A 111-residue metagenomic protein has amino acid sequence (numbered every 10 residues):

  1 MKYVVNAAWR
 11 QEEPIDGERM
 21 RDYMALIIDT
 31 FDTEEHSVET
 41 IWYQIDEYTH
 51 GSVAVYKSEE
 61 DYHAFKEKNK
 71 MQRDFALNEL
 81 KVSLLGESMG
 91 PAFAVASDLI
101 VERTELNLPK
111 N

Functional and structural regions predicted by a protein language model:
M1-H50, K57-M71, S83-N111: Short S/T/G/P-rich N-terminal loop/turn motif that feeds into the first structured element of a domain
L77-V82: Conserved short loop/helix modules at catalytic or binding sites in compact beta-alpha or helix-hairpin-helix contexts
